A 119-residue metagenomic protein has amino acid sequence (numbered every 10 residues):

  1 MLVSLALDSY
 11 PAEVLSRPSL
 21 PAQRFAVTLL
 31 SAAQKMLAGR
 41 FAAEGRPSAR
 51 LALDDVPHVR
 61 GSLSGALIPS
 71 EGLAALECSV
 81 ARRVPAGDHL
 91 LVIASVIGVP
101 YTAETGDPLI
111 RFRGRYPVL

Functional and structural regions predicted by a protein language model:
M1-L119: Basic, polyanion-binding surface patches
